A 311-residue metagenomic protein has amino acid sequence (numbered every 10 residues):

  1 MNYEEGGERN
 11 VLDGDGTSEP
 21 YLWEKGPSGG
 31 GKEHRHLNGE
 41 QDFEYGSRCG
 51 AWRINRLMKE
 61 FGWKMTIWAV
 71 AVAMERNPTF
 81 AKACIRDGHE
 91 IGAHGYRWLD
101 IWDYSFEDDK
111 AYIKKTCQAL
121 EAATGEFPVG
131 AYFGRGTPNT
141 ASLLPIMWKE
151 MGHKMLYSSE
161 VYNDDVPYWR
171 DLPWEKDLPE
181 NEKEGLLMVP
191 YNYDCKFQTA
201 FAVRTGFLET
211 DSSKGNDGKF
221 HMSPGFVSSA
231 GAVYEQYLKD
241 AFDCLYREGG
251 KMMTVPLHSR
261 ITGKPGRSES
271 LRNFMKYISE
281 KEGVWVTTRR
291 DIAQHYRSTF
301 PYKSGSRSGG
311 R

Functional and structural regions predicted by a protein language model:
M1-E90, R97, I146, K251 (+2 more regions): Active-site beta->alpha N-cap acidic-glycine motif
E8, D100, K196, T262 (+1 more regions): Conserved protein kinase catalytic core
N10-V11, T199-T205, P265-S268, S298: Short conserved micro-motifs at the rims of enzyme active sites and ligand-binding pockets
G31-L37, K59-N139, E182-G185, P190-F207 (+2 more regions): Metal-dependent polysaccharide deacetylase catalytic core of the NodB/CE4 family, i.e., the active-site-bearing domain
E40-R48, F106, V227-A232: Short acidic-aromatic active-site loops that bind/stabilize oxyanions
A51-N55, P78-A81, K110-C117, A141 (+2 more regions): Generic structural signal for well-ordered alpha-helices, preferentially at hydrophobic/aromatic core positions
Q118-A122, E126-G249, G305, R311: Active-site-adjacent pocket scaffolds in enzyme catalytic domains
G152-Y157, S228, A232-R311: C-terminal domain-boundary segment and adjacent tail
